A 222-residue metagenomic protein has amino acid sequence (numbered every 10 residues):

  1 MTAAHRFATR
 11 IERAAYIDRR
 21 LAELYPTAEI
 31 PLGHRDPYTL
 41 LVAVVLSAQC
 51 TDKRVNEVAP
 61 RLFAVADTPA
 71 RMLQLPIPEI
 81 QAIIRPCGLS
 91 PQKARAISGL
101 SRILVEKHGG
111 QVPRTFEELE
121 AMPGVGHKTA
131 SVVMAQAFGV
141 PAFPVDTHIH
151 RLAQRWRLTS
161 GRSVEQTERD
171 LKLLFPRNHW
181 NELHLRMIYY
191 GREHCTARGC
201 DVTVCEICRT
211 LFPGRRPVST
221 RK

Functional and structural regions predicted by a protein language model:
T2-K222: Catalytic cores of DNA base-excision repair glycosylases
